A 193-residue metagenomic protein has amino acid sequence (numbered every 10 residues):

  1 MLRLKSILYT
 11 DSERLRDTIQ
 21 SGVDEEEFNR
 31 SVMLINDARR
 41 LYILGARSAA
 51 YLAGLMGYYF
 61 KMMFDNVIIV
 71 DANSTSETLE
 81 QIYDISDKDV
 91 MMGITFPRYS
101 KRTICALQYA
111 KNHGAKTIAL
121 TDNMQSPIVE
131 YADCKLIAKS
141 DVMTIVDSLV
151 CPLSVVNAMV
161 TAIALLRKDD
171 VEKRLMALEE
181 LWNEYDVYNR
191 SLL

Functional and structural regions predicted by a protein language model:
M1-E26: HTH-adjacent hinge/linker in prokaryotic transcriptional regulators
D24-E27, A49, V171-R174: Residue-level recognition of alpha-helical structural elements
N29-V32, I82: Short hydrophobic/charged patches on amphipathic alpha-helices used for structural packing and interfaces
D37-S154, A158-R167: Glycine-rich phosphate-binding loops that contact phosphosugars or nucleotide phosphates
D169-L193: A short, charged, Gly/Pro-tolerant segment at domain boundaries
